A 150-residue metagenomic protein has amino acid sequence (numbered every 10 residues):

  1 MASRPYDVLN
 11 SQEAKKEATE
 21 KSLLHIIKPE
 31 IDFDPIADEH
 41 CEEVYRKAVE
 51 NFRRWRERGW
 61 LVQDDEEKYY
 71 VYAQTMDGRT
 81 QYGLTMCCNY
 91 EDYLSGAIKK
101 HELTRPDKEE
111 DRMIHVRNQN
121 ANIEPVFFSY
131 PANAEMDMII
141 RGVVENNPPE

Functional and structural regions predicted by a protein language model:
M1-E150: A cross-family signal for N-terminal binding/gating loops and helix N-caps that shape access to the active site
